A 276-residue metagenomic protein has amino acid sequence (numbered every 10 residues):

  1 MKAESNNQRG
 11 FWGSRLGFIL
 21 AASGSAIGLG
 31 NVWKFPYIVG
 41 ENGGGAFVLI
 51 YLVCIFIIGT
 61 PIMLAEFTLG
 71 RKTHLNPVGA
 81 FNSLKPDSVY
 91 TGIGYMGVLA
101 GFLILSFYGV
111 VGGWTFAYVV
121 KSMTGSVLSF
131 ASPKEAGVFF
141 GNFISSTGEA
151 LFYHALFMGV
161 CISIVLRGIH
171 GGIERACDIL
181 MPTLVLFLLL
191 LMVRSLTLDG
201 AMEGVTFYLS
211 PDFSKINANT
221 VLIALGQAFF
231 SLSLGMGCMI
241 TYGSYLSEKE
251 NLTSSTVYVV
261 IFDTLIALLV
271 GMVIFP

Functional and structural regions predicted by a protein language model:
M1-W33, I62-F67, R71-L84, S88-Y95 (+1 more regions): Membrane-interface "cap" regions at the ends of multi-pass membrane proteins
K2-Q8, W12, E174, D178-P276: Membrane-embedded translocation segments of transport machinery
E4-R9, I38-N42, K72, P77-M96 (+2 more regions): Inter-helical loop and helix-membrane interface segments of multi-pass membrane transporters/permeases
F11-A22, F47-I50, V89-F102, L151-F157 (+3 more regions): Select transmembrane alpha-helical segments in multipass membrane proteins
G17-L52, G237-G243, S254-V257, I261-T264: Transmembrane helix-boundary motif of multi-pass solute transporters/channels
L29, G59-M63, R71, F102 (+6 more regions): Transmembrane alpha-helical segments of multi-pass membrane transport proteins and ion-pumping complexes
V39-A65, E149-A150: Extracellular loop-to-transmembrane helix junctions
Y51-T60, V98-M123, Y153-R167, P182-S195 (+1 more regions): Hydrophobic core segments of alpha-helical transmembrane domains in multi-pass membrane transport and ion-translocation
